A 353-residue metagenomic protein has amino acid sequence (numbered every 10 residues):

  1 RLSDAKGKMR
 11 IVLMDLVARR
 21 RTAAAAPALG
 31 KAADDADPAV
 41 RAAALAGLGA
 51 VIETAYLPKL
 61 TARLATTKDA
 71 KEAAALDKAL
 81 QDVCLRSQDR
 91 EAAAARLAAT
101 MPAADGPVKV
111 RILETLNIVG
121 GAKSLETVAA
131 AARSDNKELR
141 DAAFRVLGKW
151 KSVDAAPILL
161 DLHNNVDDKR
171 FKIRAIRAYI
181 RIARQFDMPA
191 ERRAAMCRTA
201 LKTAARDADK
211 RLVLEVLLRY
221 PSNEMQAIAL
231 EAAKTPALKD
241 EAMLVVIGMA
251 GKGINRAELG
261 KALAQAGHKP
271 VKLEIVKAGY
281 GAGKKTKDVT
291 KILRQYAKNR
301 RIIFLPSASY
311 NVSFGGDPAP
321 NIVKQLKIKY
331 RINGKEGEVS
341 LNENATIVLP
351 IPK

Functional and structural regions predicted by a protein language model:
R1, K8-A23, P27-K31, A39-E53 (+12 more regions): Structural detector for internal amphipathic alpha-helices that build alpha-solenoid repeat scaffolds
A26, L57, R90-A94, L125 (+3 more regions): Core helices of alpha-solenoid repeat scaffolds
S87, I180-R181, F186, G253 (+2 more regions): Mid-chain, structured segments of secreted extracytoplasmic proteins
A92-A99, R192-A200, E258-L263: Alpha-helical repeat scaffolds
N255-K277: Pro/Ala/Gly-rich low-complexity, hydrophilic intrinsically disordered segments
K269-K353: Extracellular, modular beta-sheet/disulfide-rich ectodomains of secreted and cell-surface proteins
